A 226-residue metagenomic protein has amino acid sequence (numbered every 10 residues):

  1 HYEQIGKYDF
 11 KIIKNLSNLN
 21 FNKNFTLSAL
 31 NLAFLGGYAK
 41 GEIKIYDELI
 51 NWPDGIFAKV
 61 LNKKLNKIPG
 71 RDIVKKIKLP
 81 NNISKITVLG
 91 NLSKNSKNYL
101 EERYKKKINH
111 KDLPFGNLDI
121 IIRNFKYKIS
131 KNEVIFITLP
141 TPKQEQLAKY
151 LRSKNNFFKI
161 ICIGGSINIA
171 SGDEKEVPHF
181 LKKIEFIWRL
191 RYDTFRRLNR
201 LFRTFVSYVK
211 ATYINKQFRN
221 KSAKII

Functional and structural regions predicted by a protein language model:
H1-I68, D72-V74: N-terminal nucleotide/polyanion-binding subdomain common to many enzyme families
N31-A33, F57, L139-K143, S166: Short glycine-rich anion-binding loops that position phosphate/pyrophosphate groups of nucleotides and phosphorylated
G36, N95-K97, K143-A148: Short, well-ordered alpha-helical microsegments
L49, S84, N155-K159: A short helix->loop->beta-strand "cap" motif at the edges of active sites that frequently abuts
A58-F125, S130: Conserved beta-alpha
V60, E176-I226: A transmembrane-helix-recognition feature enriched in membrane-embedded lipid enzymes and envelope glyco-/phospholipid
P114-G116, N156-Y192: Short, flexible loop segments at boundaries between secondary-structure elements
D119-K159: A contiguous pocket-lining binding segment that forms or flanks enzyme active sites
